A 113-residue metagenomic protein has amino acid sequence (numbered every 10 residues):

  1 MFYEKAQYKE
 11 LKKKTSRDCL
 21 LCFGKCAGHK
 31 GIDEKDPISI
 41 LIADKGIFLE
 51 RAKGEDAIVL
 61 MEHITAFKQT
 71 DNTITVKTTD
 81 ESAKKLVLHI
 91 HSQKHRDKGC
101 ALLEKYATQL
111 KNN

Functional and structural regions predicted by a protein language model:
M1-I40, K98: Anionic N-terminal interaction surfaces
F2-S16, E55-N113: Acidic, Ser/Thr- and proline-rich intrinsically disordered linker/docking segments of eukaryotic scaffolds
A43-D44, T70: Structural motif
D44-K45, E62: Structural detector for helix-capping/boundary residues
I47-R51, V76: Short hydrophobic/aromatic-rich beta-strand segments that constitute the beta-sheet cores of beta-sandwich/beta-barrel
